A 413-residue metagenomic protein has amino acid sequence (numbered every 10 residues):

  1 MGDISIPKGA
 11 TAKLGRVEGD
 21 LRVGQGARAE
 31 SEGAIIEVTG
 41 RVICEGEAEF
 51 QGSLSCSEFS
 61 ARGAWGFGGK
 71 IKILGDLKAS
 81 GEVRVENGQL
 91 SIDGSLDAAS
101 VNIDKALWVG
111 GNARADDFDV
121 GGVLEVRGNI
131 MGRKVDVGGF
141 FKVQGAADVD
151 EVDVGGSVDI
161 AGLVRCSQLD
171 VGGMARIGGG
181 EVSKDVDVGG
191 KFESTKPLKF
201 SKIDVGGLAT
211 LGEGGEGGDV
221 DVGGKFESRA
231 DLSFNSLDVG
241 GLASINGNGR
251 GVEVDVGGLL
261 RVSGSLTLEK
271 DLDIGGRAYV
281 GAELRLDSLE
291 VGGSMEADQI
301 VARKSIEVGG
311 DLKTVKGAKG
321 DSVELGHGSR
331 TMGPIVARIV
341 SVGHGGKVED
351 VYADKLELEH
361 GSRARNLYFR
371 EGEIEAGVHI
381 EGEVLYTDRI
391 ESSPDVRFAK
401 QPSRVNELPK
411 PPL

Functional and structural regions predicted by a protein language model:
M1-L413: Extended beta-solenoid/beta-helix repeat architectures
